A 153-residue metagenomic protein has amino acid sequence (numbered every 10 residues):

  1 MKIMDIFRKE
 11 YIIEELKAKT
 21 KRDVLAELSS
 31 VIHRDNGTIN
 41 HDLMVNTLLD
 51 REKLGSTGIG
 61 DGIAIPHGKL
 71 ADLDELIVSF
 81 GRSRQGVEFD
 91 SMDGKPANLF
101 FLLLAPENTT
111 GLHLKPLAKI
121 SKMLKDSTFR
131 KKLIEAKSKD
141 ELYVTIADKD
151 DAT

Functional and structural regions predicted by a protein language model:
M1-T153: Cytosolic covalent-transfer regions centered on His/Cys nucleophiles that carry phosphoryl or persulfide groups
